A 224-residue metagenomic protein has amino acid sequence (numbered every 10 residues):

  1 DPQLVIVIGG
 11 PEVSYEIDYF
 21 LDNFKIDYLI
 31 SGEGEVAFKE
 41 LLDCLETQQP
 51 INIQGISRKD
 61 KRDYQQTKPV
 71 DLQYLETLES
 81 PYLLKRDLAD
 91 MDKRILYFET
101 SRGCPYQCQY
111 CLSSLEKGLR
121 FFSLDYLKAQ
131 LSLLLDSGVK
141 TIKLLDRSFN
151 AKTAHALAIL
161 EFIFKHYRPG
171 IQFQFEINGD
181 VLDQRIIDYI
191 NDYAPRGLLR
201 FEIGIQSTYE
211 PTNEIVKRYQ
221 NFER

Functional and structural regions predicted by a protein language model:
D1-K128, D136: Acidic, low-complexity intrinsically disordered segments
E76-R224: Radical SAM [4Fe-4S] cluster-binding motif and immediate context
